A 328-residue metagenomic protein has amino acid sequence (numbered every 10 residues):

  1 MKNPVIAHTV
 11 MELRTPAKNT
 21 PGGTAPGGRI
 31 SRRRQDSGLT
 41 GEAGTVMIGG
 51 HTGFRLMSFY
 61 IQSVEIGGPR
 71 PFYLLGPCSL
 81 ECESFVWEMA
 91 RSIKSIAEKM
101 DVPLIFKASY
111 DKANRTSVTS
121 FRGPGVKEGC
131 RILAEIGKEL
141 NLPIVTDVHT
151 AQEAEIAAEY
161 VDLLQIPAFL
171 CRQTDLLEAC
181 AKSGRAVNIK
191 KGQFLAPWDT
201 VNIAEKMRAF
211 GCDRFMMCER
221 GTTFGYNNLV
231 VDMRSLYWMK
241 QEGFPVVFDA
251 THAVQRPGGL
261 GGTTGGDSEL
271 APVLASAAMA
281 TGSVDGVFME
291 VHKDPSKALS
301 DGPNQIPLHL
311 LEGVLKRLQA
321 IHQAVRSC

Functional and structural regions predicted by a protein language model:
P4-V10, F54-Y73, R326-C328: N-terminal amphipathic alpha-helix/helix-capping segment at the start of soluble metabolic enzymes
R29-R32, T45-M47, G53: Short, positively charged and aromatic/hydrophobic N-terminal segments
Y73-L75, L104-A108, I144-T146, L164-I166 (+4 more regions): Hydrophobic faces of well-ordered beta-strands that scaffold small-molecule active sites in alpha/beta enzyme cores
P77-F85, I105-V126, H292-S300: Glycine-rich, proline-tolerant flexible connector loops at the mouths of alpha/beta enzymes
T119-K127, L163-L170, Y226-V230, V254-S283 (+2 more regions): Active-site-adjacent loop and "lid" segments of alpha/beta metabolic enzymes
R122-P143, C180, G184, W238-G243 (+2 more regions): Alpha-helix-loop-beta-strand connector modules within alpha/beta enzyme cores
G125, L142-T150, D162-T174, A186-P197 (+1 more regions): Catalytic beta/alpha-barrel core
G184, N188-V291: Catalytic alpha/beta core domains of metabolic enzymes, predominantly
